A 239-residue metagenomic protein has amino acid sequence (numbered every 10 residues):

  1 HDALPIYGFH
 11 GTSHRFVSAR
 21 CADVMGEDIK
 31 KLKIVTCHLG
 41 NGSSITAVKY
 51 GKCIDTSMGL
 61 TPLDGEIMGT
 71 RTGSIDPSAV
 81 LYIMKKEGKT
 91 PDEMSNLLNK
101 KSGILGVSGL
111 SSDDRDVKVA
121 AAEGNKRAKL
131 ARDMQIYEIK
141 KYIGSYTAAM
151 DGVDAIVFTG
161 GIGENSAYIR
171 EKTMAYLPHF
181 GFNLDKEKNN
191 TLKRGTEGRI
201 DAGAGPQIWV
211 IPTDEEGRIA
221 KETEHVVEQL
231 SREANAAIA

Functional and structural regions predicted by a protein language model:
D2-L4: Short, small-residue-biased leader/transition segments that mark boundaries at the very start of proteins
G8-T12, F16, S43, S74-A79 (+10 more regions): Conserved active-site and cofactor/substrate-binding residues in soluble primary-metabolism enzymes
T12-I34: Conserved phosphate-binding catalytic cores of ATP/NTP-utilizing and phosphoryl-transfer enzymes
D28-I34, P91-S95, V107-S112, A148-D154 (+1 more regions): Flexible, glycine/charged-enriched surface loops at secondary-structure junctions
V35-G42, V48-K49, T159, I211-P212: Short beta-strand segments
L39-V119: Conserved ATP-utilizing enzyme core subdomain
N96, G103-V107, D114-A149: Adenine-nucleotide phosphate-binding core of ATP-dependent small-molecule kinases
K129, D133-V157, G163-N235: Internal helix-turn-beta structural module
